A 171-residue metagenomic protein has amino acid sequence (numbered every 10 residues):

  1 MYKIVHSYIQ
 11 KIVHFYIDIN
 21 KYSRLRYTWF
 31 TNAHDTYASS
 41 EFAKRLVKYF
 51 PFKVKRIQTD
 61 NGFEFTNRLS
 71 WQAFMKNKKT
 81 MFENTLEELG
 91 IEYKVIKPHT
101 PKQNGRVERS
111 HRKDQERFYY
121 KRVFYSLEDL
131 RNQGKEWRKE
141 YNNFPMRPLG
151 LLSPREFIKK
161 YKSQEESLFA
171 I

Functional and structural regions predicted by a protein language model:
M1, K21, A33, N61: Residues immediately flanking
M1-I19, L25, E41, I171: Mobile-element integrase/transposase regions, centering on the N-terminal DNA-binding/Zn-coordinating module
K11, T28-R56: Active-site beta-loop-alpha junctions of metal-dependent nucleic acid enzymes, especially the RNase H-like/DDE
R24-W29, K94-I96: Short small-residue beta-strand/loop micro-motif enriched in glycine and branched aliphatics
F30-T31, R68-A73: Short, solvent-exposed loop/turn segments at secondary-structure boundaries
Y49, K53-E64, L69: Acyl-donor binding region in acyl/amide transferases
T59-N61, Q72-F74, K79-Q115, R131 (+2 more regions): RNase H-like two-metal-ion nuclease catalytic core shared by retroviral integrases and related mobile-element nucleases
N84, L89-I91, K113-I171: C-terminal domain-tail junction helix/linker
